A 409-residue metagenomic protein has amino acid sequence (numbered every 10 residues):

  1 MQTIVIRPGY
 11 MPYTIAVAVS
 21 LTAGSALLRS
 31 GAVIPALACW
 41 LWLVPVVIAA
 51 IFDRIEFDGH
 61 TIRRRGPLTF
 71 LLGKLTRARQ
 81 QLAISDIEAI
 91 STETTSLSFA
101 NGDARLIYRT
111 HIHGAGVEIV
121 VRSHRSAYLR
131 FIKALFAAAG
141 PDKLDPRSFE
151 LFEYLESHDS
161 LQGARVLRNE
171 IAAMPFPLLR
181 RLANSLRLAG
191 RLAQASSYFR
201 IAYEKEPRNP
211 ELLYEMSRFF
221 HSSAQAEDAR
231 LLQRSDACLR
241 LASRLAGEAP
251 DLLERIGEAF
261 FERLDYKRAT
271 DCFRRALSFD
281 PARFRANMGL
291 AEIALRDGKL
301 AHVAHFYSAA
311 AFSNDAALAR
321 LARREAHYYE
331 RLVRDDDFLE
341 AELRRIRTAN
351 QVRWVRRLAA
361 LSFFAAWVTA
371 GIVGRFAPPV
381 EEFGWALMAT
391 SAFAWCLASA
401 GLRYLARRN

Functional and structural regions predicted by a protein language model:
M1-L28, H113-V117: N-terminal membrane-targeting/pre-transmembrane regions
R65-F131: Non-transmembrane, membrane-adjacent beta-strand/coil modules in membrane-associated proteins and peripheral
I171, K205, L245, F279 (+1 more regions): Structural marker of alpha-solenoid helical repeat scaffolds
L178, L212, L252, A286 (+1 more regions): TPR alpha-solenoid repeat register
